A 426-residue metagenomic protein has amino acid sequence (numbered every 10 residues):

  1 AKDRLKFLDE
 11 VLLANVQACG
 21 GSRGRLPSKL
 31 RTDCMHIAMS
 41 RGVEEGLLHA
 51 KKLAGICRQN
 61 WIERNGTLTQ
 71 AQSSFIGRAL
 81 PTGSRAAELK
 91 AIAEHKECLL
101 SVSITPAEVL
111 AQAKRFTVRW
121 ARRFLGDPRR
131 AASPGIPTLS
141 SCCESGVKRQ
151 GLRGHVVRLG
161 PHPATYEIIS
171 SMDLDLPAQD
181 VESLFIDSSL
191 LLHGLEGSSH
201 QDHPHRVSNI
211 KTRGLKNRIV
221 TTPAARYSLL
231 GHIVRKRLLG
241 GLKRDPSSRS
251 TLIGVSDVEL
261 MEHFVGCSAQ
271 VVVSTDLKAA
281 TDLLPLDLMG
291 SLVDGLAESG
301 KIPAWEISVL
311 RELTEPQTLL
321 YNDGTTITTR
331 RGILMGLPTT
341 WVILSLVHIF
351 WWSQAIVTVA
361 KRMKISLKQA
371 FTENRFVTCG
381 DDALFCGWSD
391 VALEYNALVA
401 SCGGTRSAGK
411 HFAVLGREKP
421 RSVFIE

Functional and structural regions predicted by a protein language model:
A1-N209, R213-G214: Non-catalytic, polymerase-adjacent accessory regions of viral genome-replication enzymes
E10-A18, H36, L53-Q59, Q70-G77 (+3 more regions): Short, Φ-rich (hydrophobic/aromatic) sequence segments
A131, G241-T251, G300-E306: Short secondary-structure capping/junction motifs at helix and strand boundaries
T165, D175, G240, A280-L283: Short loop/turn segments at secondary-structure transitions that flank enzyme active sites
I186-L215, L260-G266, I307-T326: Reverse-transcriptase-like RNA-dependent polymerase core
H200, K211, L215-A279, S353 (+2 more regions): Active-site-proximal segment of RNA-dependent polymerases
R244-P246, T405-K410: Acidic/polar loop patches that form or flank catalytic/metal-binding clefts of enzymes that bind anionic ligands
G266-C379, A383-C402, A413-I425: Conserved polymerase palm-domain catalytic core
